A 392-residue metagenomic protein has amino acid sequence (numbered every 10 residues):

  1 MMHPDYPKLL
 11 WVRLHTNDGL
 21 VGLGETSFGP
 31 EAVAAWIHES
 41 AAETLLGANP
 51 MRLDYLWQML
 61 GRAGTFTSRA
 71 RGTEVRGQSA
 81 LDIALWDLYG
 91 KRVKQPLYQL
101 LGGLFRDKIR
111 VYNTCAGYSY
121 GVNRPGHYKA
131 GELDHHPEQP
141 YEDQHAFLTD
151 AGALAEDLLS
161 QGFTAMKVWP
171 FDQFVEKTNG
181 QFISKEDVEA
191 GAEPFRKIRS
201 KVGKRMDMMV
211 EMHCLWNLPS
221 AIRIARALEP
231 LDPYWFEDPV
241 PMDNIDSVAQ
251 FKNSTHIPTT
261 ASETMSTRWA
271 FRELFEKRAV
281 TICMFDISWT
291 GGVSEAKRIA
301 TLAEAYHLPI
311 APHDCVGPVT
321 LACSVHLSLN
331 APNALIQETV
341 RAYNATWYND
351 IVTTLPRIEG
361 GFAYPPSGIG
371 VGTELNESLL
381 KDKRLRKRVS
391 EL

Functional and structural regions predicted by a protein language model:
M1-R13: Short, Gly/Pro- and small/polar-rich lid/capping loops
L10-T16, T354-I358: Short beta-strand elements
H15-V93, Q99: Metal- or metallocofactor-binding catalytic centers and their adjacent structured scaffolds across diverse enzyme
G19, A41, L81, K94 (+7 more regions): Conserved, mostly hydrophobic/aromatic
G24, V111-N113, T164-V168, M208-M212 (+5 more regions): Hydrophobic faces of well-ordered beta-strands that scaffold small-molecule active sites in alpha/beta enzyme cores
E39, R226, D232, P241-F362 (+1 more regions): Shared catalytic-loop signature of beta/alpha-barrel
K108, N113-A249, S254: Metal-dependent enolase-superfamily TIM-barrel catalytic cores that perform enediolate-based chemistry
G370-L392: Extended hydrophobic packing segments that form well-structured cores
